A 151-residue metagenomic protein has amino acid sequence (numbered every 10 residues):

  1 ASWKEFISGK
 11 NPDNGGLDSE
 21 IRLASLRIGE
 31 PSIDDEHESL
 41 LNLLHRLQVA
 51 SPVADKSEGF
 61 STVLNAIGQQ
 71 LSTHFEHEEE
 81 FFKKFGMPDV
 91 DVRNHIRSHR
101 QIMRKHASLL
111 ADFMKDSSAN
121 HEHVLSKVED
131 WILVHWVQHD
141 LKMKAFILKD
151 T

Functional and structural regions predicted by a protein language model:
S2-T151: Small-residue-biased structural context
